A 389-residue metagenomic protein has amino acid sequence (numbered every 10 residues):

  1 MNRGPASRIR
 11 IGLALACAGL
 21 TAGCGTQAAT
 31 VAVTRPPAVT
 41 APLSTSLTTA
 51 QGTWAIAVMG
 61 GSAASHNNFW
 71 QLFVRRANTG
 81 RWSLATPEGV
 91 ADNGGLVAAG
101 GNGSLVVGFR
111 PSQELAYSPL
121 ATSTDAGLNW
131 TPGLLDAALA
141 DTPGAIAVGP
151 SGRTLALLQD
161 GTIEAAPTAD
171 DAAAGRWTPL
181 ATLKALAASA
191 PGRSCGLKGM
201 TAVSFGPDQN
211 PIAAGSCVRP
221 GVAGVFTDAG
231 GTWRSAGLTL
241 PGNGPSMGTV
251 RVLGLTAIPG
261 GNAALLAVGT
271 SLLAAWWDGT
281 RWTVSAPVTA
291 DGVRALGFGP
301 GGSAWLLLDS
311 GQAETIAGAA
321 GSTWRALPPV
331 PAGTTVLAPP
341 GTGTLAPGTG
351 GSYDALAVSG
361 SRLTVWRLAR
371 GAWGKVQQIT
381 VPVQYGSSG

Functional and structural regions predicted by a protein language model:
L20-G23: C-terminal motif of bacterial Sec signal peptides marking the signal peptidase cleavage site
G25-Q27: Bacterial signal peptide processing site
R35-L72, A91-V97: Beta-strand-rich domains and repeat architectures in extracellular enzymes and scaffolds, especially beta-propellers
V39-T48, V90-G101, A138-P150, A188-F205 (+4 more regions): Repeated scaffold domains used in trafficking and secretory/extracellular systems, primarily beta-propellers
T49-A57, N102-G108, S151-A156, F205-A214 (+3 more regions): Entry beta-strands of beta-propeller and related beta-repeat scaffolds
M59-H66, R110-A116, G161-I163, S216-G221 (+3 more regions): Short glycine/acidic-enriched loop and turn motifs that connect beta-strands
R75-A77, S123-T124, E164-D170, F226-G230 (+3 more regions): Conserved Ser/Thr-centered positions that define the repeating blades of beta-propeller domains
S83-G89, T131-D136, G175-A185, R234-L240 (+3 more regions): Beta-propeller fold detector
